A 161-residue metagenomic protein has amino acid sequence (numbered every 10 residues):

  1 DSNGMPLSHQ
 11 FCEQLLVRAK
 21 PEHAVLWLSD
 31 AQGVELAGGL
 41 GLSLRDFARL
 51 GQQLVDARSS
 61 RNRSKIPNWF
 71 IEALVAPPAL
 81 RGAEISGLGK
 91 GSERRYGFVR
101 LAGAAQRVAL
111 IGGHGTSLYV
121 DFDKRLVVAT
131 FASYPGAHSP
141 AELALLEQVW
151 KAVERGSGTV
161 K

Functional and structural regions predicted by a protein language model:
D1-C12, R58-I66, S139: Structural helix-adjacent loops and short alpha-helical linkers that scaffold large soluble proteins
D1-S29, A37: A small/polar active-site loop signature that marks catalytic segments
H9, R45-A48, L143, E147: A structural signal for well-ordered alpha-helical segments within the folded catalytic domains of diverse enzymes
C12, L16, A48-V55, I71 (+3 more regions): Non-transmembrane alpha-helical segments in soluble domains of secreted/periplasmic/extracellular proteins
P21-V25, I71-V128: Active-site Gly/Thr loop motif
G38-S59, T116-A132: Active-site-proximal alpha-helical segments within enzyme catalytic domains
Q52, S60-A79: A conserved catalytic-loop motif detector
R107-K161: Structured C-terminal helix/loop/strand segments within mature extracytoplasmic catalytic/sensor domains
